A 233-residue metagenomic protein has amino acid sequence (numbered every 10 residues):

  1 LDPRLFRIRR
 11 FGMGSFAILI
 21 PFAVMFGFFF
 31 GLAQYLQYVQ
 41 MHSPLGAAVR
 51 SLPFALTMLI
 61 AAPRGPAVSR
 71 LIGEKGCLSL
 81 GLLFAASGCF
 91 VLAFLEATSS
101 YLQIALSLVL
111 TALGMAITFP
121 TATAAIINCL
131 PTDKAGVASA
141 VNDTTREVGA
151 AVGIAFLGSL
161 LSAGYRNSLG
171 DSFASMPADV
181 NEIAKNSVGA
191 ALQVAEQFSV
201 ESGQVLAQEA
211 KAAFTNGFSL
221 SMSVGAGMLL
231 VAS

Functional and structural regions predicted by a protein language model:
L1-D133, V137: Transmembrane core module of solute transporters
A17, V141-T145: Hydrophobic alpha-helical segments of secondary membrane carriers
A125, R146-S233: Hydrophobic transmembrane architecture of multi-pass small-molecule transporters
